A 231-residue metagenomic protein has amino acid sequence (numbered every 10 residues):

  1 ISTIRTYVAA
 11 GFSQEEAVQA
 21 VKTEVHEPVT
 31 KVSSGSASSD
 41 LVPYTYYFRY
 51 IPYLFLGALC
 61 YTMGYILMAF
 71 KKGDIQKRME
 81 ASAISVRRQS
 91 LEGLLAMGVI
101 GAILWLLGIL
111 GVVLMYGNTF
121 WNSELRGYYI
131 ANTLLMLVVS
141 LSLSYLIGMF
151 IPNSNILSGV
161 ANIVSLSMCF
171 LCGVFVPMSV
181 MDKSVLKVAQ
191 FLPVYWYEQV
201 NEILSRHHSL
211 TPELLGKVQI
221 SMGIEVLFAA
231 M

Functional and structural regions predicted by a protein language model:
I1-A58, T62, S205: Transport-system extracytoplasmic interface segments
P43-L114: Hydrophobic alpha-helical transmembrane segments of multi-pass membrane transport proteins
Y47, L91, L95, R126-L134 (+4 more regions): Hydrophobic alpha-helical transmembrane segments
G101-L135: Secretory targeting signals
Y128-N155, C169-G173, L227-A230: Hydrophobic alpha-helical transmembrane segments of polytopic membrane proteins
S154-F191: Transmembrane helix segments
R206-M231: Alpha-helical transmembrane segments of multi-pass membrane transporters/translocases
